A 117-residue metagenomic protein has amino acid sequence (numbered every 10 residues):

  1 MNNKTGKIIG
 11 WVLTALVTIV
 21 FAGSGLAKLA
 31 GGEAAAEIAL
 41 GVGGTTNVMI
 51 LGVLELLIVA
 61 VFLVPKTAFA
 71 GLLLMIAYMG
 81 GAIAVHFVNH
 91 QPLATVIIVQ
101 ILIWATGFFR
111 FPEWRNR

Functional and structural regions predicted by a protein language model:
N2-R117: Membrane-interface extramembranous regions
